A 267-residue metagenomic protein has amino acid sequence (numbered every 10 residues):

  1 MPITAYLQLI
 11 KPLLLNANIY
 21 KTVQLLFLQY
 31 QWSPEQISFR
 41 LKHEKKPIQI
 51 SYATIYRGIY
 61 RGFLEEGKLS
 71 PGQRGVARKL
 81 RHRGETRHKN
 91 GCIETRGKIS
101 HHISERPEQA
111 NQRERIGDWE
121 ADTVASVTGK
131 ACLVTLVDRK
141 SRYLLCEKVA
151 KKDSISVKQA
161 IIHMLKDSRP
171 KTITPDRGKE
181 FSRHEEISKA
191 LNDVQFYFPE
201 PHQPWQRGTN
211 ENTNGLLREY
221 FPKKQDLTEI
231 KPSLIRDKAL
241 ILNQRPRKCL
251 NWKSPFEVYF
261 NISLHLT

Functional and structural regions predicted by a protein language model:
M1-T209, E219-D226, L240, R247 (+2 more regions): Secondary-structure boundary/capping micro-motif
N212-T213: SAM-dependent methyltransferase
L227-K231: Conserved, non-catalytic sequence blocks in retroelement Pol enzymes and Pol-derived host proteins
L234: Catalytic phosphate/metal-binding cores of nucleic-acid and nucleotide-processing enzymes, i.e., regions that mediate
D237-A239, P246-P255: P-loop NTPase motor core of the ASCE superfamily
K253-T267: Charge-patterned, long linear interaction tracts outside catalytic cores
